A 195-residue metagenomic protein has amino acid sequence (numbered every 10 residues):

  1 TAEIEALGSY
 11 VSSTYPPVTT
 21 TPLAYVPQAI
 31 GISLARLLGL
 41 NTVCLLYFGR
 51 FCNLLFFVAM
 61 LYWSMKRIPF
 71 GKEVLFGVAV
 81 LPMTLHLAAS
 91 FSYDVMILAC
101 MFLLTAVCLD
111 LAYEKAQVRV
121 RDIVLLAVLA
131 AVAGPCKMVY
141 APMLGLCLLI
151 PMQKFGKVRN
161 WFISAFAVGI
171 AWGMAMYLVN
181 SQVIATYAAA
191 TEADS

Functional and structural regions predicted by a protein language model:
T1-F48: Interfacial juxtamembrane loops and adjacent helix segments that form the catalytic/substrate-binding surfaces
L40-V43, Y62-P82: Transmembrane-helix signature of polytopic, membrane-embedded enzymes that assemble or transfer cell-envelope glycans
F57, I97-T105, C147: Hydrophobic core segments of transmembrane alpha-helices in multi-pass, intramembrane catalytic enzymes
I68, L104-D122: Membrane-interface transmembrane helices that cradle and orient dolichyl/undecaprenyl
H86, D122-M138, M143-L149: Membrane-interface alpha helices of multi-pass inner-membrane proteins
S90-I97: Short acidic/glycine- and proline-prone juxtamembrane loop motifs at membrane-interface regions of multi-pass membrane
G145-S195: Membrane-lumen/periplasm interface segments of specific transmembrane helices in polyprenyl phosphate-linked
